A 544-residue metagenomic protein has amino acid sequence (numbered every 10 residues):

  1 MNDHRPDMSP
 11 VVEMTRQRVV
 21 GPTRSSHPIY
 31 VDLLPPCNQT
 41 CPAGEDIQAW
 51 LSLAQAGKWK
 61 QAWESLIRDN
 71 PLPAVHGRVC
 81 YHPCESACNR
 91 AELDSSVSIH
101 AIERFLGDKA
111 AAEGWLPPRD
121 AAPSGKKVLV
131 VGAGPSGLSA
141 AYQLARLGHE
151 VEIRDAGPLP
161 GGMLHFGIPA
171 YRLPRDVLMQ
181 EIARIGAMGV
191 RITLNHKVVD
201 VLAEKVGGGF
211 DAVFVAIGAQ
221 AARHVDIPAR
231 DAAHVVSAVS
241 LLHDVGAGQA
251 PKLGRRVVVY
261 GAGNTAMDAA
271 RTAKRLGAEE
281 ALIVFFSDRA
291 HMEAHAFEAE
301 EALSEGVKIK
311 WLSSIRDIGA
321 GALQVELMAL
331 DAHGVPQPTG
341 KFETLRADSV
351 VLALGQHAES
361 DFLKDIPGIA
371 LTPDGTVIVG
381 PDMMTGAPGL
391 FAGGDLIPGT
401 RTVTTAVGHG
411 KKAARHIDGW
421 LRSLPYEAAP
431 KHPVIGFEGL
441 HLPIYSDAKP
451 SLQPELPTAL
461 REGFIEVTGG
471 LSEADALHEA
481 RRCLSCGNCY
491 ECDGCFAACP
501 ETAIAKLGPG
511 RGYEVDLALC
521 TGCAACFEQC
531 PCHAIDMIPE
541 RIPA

Functional and structural regions predicted by a protein language model:
N2, S9, M14-I29, E301-S304 (+3 more regions): Mid-to-C-terminal Rossmann-like scaffold of FAD/NAD(P)H-dependent oxidoreductases
P35-A56, G77-L106, E152, L159 (+3 more regions): Iron-sulfur cluster-binding cysteine motifs and their immediate structural context in ferredoxin-like electron-transfer
F105-A121, Q180-N195, V201, A222-L276 (+1 more regions): Glycine-rich dinucleotide-binding loop and its adjacent helix/turn
A122-P123, K127-V131, M179-I227, R316-Q324 (+2 more regions): Feature captures the FAD/FMN-dependent oxidoreductase FAD-binding
K127-E150, A266-K274: N-terminal Rossmann-like FAD-binding beta1-loop-alpha1 element of flavoenzymes
E150-I192, V245, A270-I315, P425-F437: Rossmann-like dinucleotide-binding cores of NAD(P)H-dependent redox enzymes
A233-R255, H333-T400: FAD-site-proximal beta/loop scaffold in flavoenzymes
G393-S423, E427: A conserved FAD-binding loop/helix module that cradles the flavin
